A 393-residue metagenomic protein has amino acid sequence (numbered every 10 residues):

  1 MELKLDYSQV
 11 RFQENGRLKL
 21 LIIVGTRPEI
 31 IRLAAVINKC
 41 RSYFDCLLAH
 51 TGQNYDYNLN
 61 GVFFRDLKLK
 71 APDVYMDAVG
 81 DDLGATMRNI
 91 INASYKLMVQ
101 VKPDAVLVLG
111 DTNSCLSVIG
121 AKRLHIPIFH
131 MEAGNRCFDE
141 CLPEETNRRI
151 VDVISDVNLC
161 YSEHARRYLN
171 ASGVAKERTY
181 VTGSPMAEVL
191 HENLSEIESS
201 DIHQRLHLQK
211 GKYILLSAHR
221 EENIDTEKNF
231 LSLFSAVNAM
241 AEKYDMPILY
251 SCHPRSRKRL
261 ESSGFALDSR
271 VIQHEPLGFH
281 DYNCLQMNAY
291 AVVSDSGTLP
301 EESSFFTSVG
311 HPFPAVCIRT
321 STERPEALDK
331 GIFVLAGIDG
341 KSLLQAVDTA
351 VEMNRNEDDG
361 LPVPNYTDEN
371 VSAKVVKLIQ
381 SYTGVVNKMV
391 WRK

Functional and structural regions predicted by a protein language model:
M1-M246, S251, S256-K393: Nucleotide-activated sugar donor-binding and catalytic core shared by glycosyltransferases and related lipid-linked
